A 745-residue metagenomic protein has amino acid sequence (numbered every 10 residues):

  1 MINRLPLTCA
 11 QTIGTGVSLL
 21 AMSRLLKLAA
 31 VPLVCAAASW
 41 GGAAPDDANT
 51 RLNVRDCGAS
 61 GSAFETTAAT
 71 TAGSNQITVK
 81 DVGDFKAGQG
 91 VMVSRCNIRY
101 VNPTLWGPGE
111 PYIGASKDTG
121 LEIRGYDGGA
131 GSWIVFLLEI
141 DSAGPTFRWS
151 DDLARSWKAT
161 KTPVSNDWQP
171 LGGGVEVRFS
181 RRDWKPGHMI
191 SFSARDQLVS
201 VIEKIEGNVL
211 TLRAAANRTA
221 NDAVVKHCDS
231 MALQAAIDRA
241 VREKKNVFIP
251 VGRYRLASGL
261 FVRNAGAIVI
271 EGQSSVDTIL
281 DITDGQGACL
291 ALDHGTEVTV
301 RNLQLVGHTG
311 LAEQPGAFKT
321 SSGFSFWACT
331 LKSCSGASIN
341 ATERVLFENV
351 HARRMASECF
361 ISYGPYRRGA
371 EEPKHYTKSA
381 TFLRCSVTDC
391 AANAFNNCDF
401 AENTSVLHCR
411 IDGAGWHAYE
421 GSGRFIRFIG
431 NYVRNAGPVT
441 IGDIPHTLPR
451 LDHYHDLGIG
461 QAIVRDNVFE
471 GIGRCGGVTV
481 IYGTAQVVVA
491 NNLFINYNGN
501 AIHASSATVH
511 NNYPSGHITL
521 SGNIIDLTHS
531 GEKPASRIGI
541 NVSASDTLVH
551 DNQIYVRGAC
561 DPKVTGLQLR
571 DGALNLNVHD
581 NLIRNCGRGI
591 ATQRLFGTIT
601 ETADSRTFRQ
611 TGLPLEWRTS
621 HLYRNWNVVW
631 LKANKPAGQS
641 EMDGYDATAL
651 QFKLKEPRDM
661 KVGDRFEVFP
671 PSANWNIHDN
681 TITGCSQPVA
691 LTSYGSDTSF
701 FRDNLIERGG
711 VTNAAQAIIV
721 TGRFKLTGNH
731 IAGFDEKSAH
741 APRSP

Functional and structural regions predicted by a protein language model:
M1-R24: N-terminal secretory signal peptides that target proteins for export/translocation
A21, K27-A37: Bacterial N-terminal signal peptides
A44-P45, F64-A72, K80-A87, N97-N102 (+7 more regions): Small/polar beta-strand repeat architecture
N53, T78, M92, F248 (+35 more regions): Extracellular beta-strand solenoid repeats
A68-T78, G88-V93, I98-P163, R606-R609 (+2 more regions): Threonine/glycine-rich low-complexity segments that form extended coil/beta-edge repetitive scaffolds
K80-D84, H227-R242, Y254-E271, I279-S325 (+10 more regions): Extracellular beta-strand-rich solenoid/capping regions of secreted or surface-exposed proteins that bind or remodel
K245, A257-G259, S275, I279-C289 (+16 more regions): Short glycine/acidic-rich loop motifs that flank beta-strands on beta-rich extracellular proteins
